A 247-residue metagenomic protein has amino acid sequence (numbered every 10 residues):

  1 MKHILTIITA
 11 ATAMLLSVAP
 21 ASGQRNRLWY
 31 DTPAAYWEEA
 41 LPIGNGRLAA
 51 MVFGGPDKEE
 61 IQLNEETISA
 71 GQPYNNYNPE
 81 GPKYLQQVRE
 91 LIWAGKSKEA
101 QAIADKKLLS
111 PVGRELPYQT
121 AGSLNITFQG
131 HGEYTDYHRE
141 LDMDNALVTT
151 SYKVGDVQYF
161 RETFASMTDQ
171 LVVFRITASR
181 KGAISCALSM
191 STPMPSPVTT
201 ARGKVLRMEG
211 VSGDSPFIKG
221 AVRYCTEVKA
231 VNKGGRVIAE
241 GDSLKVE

Functional and structural regions predicted by a protein language model:
M1-Q24: Bacterial Sec-dependent N-terminal signal peptides
S22-E247: Aromatic-residue-lined binding/catalytic grooves and analogous aromatic/hydrophobic interfacial grooves in multimeric
